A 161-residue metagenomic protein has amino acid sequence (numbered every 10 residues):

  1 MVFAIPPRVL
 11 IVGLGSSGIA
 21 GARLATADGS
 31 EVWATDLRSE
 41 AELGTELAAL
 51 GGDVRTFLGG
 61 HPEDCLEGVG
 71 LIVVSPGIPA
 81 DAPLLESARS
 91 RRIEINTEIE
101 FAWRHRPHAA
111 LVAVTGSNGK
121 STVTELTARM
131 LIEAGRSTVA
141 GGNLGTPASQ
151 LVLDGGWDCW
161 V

Functional and structural regions predicted by a protein language model:
M1-T97, F101: N-terminal leader/targeting and accessory segments in enzymes
T26, D64-E67, P76-V161: Phosphate-binding loop of NTP-binding sites
